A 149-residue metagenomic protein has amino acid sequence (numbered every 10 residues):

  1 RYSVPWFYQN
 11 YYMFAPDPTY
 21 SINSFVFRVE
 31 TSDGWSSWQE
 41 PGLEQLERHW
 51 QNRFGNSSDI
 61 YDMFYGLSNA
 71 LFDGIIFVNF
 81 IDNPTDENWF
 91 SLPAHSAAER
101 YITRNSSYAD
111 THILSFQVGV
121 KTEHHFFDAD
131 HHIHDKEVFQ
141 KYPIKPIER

Functional and structural regions predicted by a protein language model:
R1-S21, S32: Short N-terminal edge-element motif at the start of the domain
Y2-P5, E30-S36, S107, Y142-R149: Generic structural signal for short, solvent-exposed loop/turn connectors between secondary structure elements
S3-W6, P41-G42, L46, N56 (+3 more regions): Alpha-helical protein-protein interaction elements
W6-N10, I22-V26, W38, I113-S115: Extracellular structured ligand-interaction cores
M13, V29, V118-V120: Hydrophobic side chains in beta-strands
P18-T103: Structured domain cores in non-transmembrane regions
N88-R149: Glycine-rich, aromatic-bearing surface loops/beta-hairpins
